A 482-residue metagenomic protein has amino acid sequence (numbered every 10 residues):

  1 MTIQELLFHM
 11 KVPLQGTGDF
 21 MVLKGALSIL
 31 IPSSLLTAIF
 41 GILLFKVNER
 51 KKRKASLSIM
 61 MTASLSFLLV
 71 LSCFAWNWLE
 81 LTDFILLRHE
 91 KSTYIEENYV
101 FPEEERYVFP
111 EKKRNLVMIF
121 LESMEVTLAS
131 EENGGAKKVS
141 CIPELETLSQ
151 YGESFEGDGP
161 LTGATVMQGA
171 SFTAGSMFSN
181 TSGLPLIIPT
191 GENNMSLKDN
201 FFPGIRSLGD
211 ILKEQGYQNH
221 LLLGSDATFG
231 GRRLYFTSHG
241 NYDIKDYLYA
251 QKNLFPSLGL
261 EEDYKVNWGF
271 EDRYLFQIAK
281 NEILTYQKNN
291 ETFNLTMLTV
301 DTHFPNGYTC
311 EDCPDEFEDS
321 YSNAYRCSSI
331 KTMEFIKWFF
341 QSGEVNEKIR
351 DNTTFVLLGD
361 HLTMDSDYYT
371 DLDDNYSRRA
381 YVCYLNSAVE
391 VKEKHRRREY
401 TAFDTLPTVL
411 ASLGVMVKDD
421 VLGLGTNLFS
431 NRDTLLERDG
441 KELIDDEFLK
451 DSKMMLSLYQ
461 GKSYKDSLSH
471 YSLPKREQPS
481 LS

Functional and structural regions predicted by a protein language model:
M1-R88: Transmembrane and membrane-interface helices of multi-pass, inner-membrane envelope-modifying transferases
L87-E103: Short extracytoplasmic/periplasmic juxtamembrane "stem" segments immediately C-terminal to an N-terminal membrane anchor
F101-S482: Solvent-exposed soluble domains appended to multi-pass membrane proteins
